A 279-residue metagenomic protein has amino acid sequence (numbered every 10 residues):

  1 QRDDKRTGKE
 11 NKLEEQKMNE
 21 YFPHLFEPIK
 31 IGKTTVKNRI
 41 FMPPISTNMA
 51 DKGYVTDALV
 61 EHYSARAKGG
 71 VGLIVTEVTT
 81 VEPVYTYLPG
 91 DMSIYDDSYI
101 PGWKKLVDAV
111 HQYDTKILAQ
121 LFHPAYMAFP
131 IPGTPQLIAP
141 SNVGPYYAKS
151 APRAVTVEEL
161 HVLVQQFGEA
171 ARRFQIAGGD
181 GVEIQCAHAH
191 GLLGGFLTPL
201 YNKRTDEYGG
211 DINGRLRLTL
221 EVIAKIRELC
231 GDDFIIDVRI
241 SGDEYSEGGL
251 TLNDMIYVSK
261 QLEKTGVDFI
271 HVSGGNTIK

Functional and structural regions predicted by a protein language model:
R2, R6, K12-K279: Flavin-dependent oxidoreductase catalytic cores
